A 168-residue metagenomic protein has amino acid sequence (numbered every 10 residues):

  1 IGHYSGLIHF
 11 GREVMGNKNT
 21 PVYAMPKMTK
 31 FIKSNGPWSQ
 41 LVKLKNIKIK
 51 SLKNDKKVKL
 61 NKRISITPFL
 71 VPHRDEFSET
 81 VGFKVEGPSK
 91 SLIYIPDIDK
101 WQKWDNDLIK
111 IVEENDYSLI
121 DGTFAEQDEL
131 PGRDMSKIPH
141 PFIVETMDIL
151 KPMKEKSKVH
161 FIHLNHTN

Functional and structural regions predicted by a protein language model:
I1-Y23, E114-D116: Active-site metal-binding motif and surrounding structural segment of the metallo-beta-lactamase
E13-K18, W38-K50: A short alpha->loop->secondary-structure connector
T20, K45-I47, I64, K90 (+2 more regions): A structural micro-motif
V22-A24, I93-Y94, F161: Structural beta-sheet core signal
M25-K27, D97, L164: Cofactor-binding loop segments of dinucleotide-utilizing enzymes, especially the Rossmann-like FAD- and NAD(P)+-binding
K27-P37: A short, active-site helix/loop in glycosyltransferases that binds the activated sugar's phosphate group
I49-I111: Core dinuclear metal-dependent hydrolase active-site scaffold
S89-S91, D99-N168: Cap/insert and terminal regions of metallo-dependent hydrolase folds
